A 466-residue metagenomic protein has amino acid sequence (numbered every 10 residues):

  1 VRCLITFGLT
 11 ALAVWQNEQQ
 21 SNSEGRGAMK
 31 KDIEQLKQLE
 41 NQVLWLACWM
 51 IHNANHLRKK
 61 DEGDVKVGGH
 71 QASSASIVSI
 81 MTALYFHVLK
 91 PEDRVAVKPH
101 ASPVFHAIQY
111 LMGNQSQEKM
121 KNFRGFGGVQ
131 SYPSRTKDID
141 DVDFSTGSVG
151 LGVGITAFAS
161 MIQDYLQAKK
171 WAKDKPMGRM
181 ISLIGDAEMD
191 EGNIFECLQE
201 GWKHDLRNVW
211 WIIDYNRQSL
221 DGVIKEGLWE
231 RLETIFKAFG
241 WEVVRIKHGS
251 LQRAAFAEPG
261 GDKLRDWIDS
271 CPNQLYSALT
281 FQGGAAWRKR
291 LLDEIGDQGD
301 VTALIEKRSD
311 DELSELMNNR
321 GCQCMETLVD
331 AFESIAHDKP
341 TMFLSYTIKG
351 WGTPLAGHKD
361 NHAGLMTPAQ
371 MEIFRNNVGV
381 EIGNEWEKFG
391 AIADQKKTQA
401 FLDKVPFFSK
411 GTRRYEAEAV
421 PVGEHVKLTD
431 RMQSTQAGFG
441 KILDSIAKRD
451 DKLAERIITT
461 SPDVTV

Functional and structural regions predicted by a protein language model:
K30-L36, K59-G68, K90-D93, D138-T146 (+6 more regions): Glycine- and acidic
K31, Q35-V43, A47-K59, H70-H204: Cofactor-binding active-site loop characterized by glycine-rich and histidine/acidic residues
Q42, D93-R94, A400-V466: Non-catalytic terminal/interface segments that mediate subunit docking, oligomerization, and allosteric communication
V95-K98, N208-Y215: Short internal beta-strands
Y215-D430: Long, well-ordered, tryptophan-enriched scaffold segments
